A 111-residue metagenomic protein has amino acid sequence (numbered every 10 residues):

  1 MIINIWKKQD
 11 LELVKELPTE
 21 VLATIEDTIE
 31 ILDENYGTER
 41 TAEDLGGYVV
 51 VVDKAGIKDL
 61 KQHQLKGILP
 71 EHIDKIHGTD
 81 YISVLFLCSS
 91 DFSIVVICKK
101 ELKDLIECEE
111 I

Functional and structural regions predicted by a protein language model:
M1-E20, E110: Short, extreme N-terminal segment that most often corresponds to the first beta-strand
E16-L17, T24, I68: Residue-level detector of transmembrane insertion/anchoring sites
I29-L105: Acidic, low-complexity, intrinsically disordered interaction modules
